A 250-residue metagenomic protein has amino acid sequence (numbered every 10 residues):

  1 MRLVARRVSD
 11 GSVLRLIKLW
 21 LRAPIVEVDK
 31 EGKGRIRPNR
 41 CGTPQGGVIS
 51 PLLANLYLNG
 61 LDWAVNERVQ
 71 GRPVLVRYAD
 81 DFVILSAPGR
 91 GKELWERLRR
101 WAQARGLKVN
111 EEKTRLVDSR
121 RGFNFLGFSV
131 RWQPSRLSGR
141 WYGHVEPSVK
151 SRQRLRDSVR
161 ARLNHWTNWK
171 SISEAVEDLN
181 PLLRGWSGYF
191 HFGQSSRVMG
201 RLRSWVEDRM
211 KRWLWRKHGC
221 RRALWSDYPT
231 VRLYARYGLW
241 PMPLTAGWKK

Functional and structural regions predicted by a protein language model:
M1-G122: Conserved polymerase palm-domain catalytic core
G11, L52-N59, V149-Q153, S173-E177: Alpha-helix N-cap/helix-start motif at coil-to-helix transitions, marked by capping-box chemistry
R15-L19, L56, R77, E174 (+3 more regions): Amphipathic alpha-helical interaction segments
K18-R22, E27, R105-S171, L182: A conserved non-catalytic segment of reverse transcriptases and RNA-directed RNA polymerases corresponding to the late
R37-T43, H144, R160-A175, W186-V198 (+1 more regions): Short, solvent-exposed helix-loop connector elements
Y78-A79, T114-G122, L179-N180, M199-E207 (+1 more regions): A glycine-rich phosphate-binding loop feature that marks nucleotide/adenosyl-phosphate handling sites
W205-R209, L214, H218-K250: Extended C-terminal regions of large enzymes
